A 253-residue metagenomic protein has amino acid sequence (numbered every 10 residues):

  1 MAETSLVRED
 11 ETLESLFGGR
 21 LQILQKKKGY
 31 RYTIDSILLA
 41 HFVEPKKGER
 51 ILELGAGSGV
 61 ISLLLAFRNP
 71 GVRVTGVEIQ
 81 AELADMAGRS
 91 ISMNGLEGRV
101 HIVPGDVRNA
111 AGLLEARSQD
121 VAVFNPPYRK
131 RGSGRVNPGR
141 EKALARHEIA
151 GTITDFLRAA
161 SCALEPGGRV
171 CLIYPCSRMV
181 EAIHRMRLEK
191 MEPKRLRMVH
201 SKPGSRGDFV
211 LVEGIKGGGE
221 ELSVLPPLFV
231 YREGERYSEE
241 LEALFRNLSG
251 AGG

Functional and structural regions predicted by a protein language model:
T4-P45: Class I SAM-dependent transferase core
F17, P45, L96, R187-K190: Short, structurally constrained coil/turn elements that cap an alpha-helix or connect an alpha-helix to the following
L24, T75, H101-V103, K194-R197: General small-molecule cofactor/ligand-binding pocket signal
L39, N125, F156, G214: Residue-level signal for inorganic ion chemistry
F42-R135: Conserved SAM/SAH cofactor-binding pocket of Class I
P126-D155: Mobile active-site "lid"/loop adjacent to the S-adenosyl-L-methionine
A150-G207: Conserved Class I SAM-dependent methyltransferase catalytic core
R206-G253: SAM/dcSAM-binding transferase cores
